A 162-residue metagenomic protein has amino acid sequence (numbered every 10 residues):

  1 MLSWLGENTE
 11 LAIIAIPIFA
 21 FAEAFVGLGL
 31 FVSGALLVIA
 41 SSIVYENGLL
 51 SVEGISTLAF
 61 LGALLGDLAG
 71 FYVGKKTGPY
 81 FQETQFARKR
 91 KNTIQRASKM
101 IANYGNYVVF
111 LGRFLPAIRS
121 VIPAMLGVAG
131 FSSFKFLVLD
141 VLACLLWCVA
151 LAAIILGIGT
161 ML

Functional and structural regions predicted by a protein language model:
M1-I18, N47-A124, V128-L137, A153-L162: Membrane-interfacial helix-loop-helix
P17-L37, G112: Transmembrane alpha-helix interface/packing and boundary motifs in multi-pass membrane proteins, characterized by
A20, A24, S42-I43, L151 (+1 more regions): Structural signal for membrane-spanning alpha-helices in multi-pass inner-membrane proteins, emphasizing helix cores
V26-G27, V38, G70, P116 (+2 more regions): Hydrophobic side chains within alpha-helical segments
I39-L50, W147: Small-residue-rich segments of transmembrane alpha-helices in multi-pass membrane proteins, especially helix faces
L65, L142-A150: Membrane-embedded alpha-helical segments of transport systems, primarily multispan ion/solute transporters
